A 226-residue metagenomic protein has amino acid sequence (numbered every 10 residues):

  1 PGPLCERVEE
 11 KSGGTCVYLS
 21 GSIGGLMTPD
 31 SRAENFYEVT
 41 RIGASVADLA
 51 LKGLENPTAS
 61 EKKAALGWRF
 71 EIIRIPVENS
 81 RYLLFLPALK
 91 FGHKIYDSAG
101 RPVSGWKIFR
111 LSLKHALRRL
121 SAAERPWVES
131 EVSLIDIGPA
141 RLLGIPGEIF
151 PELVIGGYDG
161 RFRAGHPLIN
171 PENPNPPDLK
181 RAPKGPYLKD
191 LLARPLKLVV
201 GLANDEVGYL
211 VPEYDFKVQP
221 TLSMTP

Functional and structural regions predicted by a protein language model:
P1-P226: Non-catalytic substrate/cofactor recognition surfaces at enzyme active-site rims
